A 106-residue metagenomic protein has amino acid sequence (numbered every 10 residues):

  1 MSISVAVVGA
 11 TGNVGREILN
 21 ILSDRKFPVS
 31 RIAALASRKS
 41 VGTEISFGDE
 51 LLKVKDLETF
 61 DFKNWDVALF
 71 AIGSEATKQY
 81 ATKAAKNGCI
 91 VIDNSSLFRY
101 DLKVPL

Functional and structural regions predicted by a protein language model:
M1-L106: N-terminal Rossmann-like NAD(P) cofactor-binding subdomain of oxidoreductases, focused on the glycine-rich
